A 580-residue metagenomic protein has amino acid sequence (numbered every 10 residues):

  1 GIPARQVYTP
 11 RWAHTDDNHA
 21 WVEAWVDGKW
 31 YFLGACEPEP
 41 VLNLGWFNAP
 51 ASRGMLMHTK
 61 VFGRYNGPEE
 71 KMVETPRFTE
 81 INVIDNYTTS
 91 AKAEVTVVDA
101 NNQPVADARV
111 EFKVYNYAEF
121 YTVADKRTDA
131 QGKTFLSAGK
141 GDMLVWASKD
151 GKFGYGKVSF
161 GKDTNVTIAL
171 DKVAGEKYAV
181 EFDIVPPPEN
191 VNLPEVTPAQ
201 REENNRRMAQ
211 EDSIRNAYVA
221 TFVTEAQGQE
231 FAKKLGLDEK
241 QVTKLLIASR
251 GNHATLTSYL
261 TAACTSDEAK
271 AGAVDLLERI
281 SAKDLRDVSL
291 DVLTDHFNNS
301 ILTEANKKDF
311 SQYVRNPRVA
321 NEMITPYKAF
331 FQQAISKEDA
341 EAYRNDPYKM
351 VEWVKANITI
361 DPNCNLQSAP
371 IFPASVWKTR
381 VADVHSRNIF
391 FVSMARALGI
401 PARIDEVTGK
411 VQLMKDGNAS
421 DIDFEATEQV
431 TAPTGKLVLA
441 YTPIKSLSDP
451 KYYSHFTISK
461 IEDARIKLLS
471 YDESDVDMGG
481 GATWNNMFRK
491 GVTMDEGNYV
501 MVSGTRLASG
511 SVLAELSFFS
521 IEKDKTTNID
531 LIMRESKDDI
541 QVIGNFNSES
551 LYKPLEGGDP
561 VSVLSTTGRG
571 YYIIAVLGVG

Functional and structural regions predicted by a protein language model:
I2-E70, E352, C364-H455, S459-D463 (+2 more regions): Hydrophobic/aromatic-rich core segments of domains that either
G54-M55, E202, Q210-T379, I389 (+1 more regions): Secondary-structure boundary elements
K92-A93, N101-E119, K140-D142, D346-K349 (+1 more regions): Short, ordered, surface-exposed loop/turn motifs in non-cytosolic proteins
V95, V110, T128-L136, T164 (+3 more regions): Glycine-centered loop-to-beta-strand initiation motif
N116-A138, V158, A464-F488: Short, acidic Ser/Thr/Gly-rich low-complexity loop/linker segments typical of extracellular and cell-surface proteins
G141-K152, D495-S509: A short, solvent-exposed beta-strand micro-motif common in secreted/extracellular proteins
G151-V173, R506-R534: Structured interaction patches on ligand/partner-binding surfaces of diverse proteins
V563-G580: Short active-site neighborhood of thiol/selenol oxidoreductases, capturing the structured segment around
